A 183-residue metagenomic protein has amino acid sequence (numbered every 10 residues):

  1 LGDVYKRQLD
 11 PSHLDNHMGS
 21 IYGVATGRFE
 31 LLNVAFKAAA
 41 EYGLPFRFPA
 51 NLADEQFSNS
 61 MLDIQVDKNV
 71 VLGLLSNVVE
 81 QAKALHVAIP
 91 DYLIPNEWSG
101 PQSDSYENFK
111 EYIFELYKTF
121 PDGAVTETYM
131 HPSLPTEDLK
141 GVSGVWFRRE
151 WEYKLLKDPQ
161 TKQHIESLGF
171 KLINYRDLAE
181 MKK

Functional and structural regions predicted by a protein language model:
L1-Y5: Short, small-residue-biased leader/transition segments that mark boundaries at the very start of proteins
Q8-S12, A40-L44, L85-V87, D122-T126: Short, well-ordered coil/turn segments that N-cap beta-strands
D10-S20: Short acidic, glycine-rich surface-loop motifs adjacent to enzyme active sites
L14, T128, I165: Divalent metal-coordination and catalytic microenvironments
N16, F48-P49, M130: Conserved beta-strand positions
G23-Y112, T136-D138, Y175-D177: Glycine-rich, Lys/Arg-enriched anion-binding loops that position phosphate/diphosphate groups for phosphoryl
N108-G141: Catalytic grooves of carbohydrate-active enzymes
V142-K183: C-terminal domain-boundary segment and adjacent tail
